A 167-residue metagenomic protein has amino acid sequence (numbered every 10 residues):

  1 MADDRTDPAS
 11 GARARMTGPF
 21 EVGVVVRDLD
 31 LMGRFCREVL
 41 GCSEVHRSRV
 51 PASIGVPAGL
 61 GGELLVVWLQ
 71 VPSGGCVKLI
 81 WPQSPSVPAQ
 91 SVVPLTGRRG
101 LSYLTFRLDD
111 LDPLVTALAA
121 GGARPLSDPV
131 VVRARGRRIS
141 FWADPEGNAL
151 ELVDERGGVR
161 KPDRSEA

Functional and structural regions predicted by a protein language model:
M1-R15, V24, F106, D112-A167: Vicinal oxygen chelate
T6-P8, A52-V56, S86-V92, R160-K161: A short, acidic/glycine-rich surface segment
A14-M16, A58-G61, L95-R98: A generic structural micro-feature
P19-R27, L65-G75, Q83, Q90-A117 (+2 more regions): Vicinal oxygen chelate
V25-G74, P113, A120, R133: Core segments of cupin and vicinal oxygen chelate
W81-P85, E155: Acetyl-CoA-dependent GNAT
